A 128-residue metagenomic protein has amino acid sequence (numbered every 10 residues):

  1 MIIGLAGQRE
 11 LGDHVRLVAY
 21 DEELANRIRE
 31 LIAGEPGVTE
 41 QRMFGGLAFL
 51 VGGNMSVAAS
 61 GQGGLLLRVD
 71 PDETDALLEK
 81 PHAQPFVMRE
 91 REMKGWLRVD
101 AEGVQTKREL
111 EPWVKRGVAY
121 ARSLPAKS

Functional and structural regions predicted by a protein language model:
M1-S128: Charge-dense, helix-prone N-terminal extensions
